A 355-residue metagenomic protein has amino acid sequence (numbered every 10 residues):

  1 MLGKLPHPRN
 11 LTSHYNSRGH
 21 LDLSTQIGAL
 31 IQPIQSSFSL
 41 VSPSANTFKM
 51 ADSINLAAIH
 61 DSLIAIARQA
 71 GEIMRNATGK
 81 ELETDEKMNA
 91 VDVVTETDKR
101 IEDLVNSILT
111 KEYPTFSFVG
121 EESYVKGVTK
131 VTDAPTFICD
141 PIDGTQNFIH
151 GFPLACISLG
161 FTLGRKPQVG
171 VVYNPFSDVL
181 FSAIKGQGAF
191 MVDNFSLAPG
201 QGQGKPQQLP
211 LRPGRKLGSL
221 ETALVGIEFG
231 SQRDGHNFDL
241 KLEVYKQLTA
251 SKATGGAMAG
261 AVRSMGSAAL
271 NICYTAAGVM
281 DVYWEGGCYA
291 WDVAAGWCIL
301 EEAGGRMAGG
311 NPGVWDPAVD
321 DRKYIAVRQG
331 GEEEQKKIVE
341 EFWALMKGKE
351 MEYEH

Functional and structural regions predicted by a protein language model:
M1-A57, E352-H355: Eukaryotic N-terminal targeting leaders
F38-A67, G71, G235, E243 (+1 more regions): Oxyanion/phosphate-interacting regions
F38-I142, M351-H355: N-terminal subdomain of lithium-sensitive/metallo-dependent phosphomonoesterases centered on the IMPase/IPPase/PAP
M74, D98, L109, T145 (+5 more regions): Residue-level signal for inorganic ion chemistry
A134-T136, Q168, A223, D281: Conserved acidic residues
T136-P175: Glycine-rich active-site/cofactor-binding loop and its immediate structural neighborhood
G160-N271, R322-H355: Acidic beta-strand-loop-alpha-helix segment within the catalytic core of divalent metal-dependent phosphate-processing
